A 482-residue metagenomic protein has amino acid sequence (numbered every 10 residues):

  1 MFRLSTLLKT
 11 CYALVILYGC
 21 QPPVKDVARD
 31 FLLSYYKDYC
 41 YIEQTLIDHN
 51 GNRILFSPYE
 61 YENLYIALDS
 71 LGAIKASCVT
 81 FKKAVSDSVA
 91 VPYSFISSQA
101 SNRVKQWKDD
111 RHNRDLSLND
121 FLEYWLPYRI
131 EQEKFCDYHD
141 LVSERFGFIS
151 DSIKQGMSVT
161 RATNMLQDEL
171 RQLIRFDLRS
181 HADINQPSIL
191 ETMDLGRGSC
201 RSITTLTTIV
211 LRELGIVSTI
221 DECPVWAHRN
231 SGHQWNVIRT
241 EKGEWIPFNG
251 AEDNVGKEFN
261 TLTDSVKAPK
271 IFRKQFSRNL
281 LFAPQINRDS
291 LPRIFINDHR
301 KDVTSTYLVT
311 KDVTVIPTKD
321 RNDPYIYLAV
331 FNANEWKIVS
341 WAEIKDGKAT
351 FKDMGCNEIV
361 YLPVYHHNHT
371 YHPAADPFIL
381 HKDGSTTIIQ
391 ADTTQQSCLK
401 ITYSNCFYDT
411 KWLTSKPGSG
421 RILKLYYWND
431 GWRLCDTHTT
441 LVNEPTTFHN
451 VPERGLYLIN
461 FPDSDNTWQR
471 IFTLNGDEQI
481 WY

Functional and structural regions predicted by a protein language model:
M1-A28: Bacterial Sec-dependent N-terminal signal peptides
R3, T208-V210, V225-R229, V237 (+3 more regions): A general structural signal for short secondary-structure junctions and capping/turn motifs
Q21-T163, E213, K242, S265-Y482: N-terminal accessory/pre-domain segments preceding catalytic cores
F148-E169, S180-L190, R201-S290: Hydrophobic/aromatic-rich core segments of domains that either
M193-L195: Short, contiguous strand/loop micro-motifs
